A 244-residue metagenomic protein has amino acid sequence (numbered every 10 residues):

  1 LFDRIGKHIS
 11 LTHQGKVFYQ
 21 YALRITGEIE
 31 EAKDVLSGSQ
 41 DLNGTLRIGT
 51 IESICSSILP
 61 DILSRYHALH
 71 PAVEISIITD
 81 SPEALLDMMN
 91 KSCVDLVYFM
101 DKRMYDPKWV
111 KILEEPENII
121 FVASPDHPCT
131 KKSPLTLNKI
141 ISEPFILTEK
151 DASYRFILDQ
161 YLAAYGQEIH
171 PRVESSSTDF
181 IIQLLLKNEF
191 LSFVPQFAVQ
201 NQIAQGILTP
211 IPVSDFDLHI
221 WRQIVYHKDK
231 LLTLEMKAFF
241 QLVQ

Functional and structural regions predicted by a protein language model:
L1-L11: A short LG(V/I)-centered, amphipathic sequence patch enriched for acidic residue(s) preceding the LG motif
Q14, F18-Y21, I58, I62 (+3 more regions): Short amphipathic alpha-helical coupling segments at ligand-binding clamshell hinges and other catalytic/signaling
F18-Q40: Alpha-helical linker/hinge and terminal dimerization helices associated with HTH transcriptional regulators
N43-Y105, S175: Central regulatory/effector-binding core of bacterial HTH transcription factors
I58, T209-Q244: A late-sequence structural motif
L69, D80-E143, L218: Acidic, Gly/Pro-rich loop/turn segments at junctions of secondary structure
S81-L86, N90-V94, M100, D159-P210: Hydrophobic hinge/microswitch elements
A123, C129-T130, L137, E143-Y165 (+2 more regions): Secondary-structure junction motif
